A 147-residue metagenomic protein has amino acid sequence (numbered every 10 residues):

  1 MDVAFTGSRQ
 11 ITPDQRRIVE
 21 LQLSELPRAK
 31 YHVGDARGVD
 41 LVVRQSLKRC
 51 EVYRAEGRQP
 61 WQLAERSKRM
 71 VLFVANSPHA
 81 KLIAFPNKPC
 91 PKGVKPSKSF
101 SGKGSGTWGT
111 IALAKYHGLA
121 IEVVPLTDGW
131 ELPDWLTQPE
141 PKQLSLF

Functional and structural regions predicted by a protein language model:
D2, G7-E140: Acidic/glycine-enriched connector segments
